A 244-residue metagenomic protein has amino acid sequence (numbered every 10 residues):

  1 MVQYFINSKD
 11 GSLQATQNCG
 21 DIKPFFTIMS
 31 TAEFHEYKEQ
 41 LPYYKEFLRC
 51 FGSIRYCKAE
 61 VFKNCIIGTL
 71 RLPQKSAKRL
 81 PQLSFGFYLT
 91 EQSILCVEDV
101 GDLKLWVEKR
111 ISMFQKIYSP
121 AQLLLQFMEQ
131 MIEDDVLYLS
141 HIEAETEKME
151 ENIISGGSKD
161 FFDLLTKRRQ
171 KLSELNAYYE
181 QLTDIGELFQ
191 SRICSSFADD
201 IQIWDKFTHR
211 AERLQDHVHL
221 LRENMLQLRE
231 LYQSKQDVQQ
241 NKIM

Functional and structural regions predicted by a protein language model:
M1-M113, Q181, I185-A198: Helix-boundary and N-terminal cytosolic regulatory elements
I28-M29, E129, T166-R169: Conserved residues at beta->alpha junctions
M29-E39, A121-F127, F161-F162: Short alpha-helical interface patches
Y44-E46, L72-K75, L124-L125, L139 (+4 more regions): Intrinsically disordered, low-complexity segments enriched in polar/charged residues with Gly/Pro, especially when
L80-K159: Switch/coupling subdomain of P-loop NTPase systems
K159-M244: Membrane-associated alpha-helical segments
